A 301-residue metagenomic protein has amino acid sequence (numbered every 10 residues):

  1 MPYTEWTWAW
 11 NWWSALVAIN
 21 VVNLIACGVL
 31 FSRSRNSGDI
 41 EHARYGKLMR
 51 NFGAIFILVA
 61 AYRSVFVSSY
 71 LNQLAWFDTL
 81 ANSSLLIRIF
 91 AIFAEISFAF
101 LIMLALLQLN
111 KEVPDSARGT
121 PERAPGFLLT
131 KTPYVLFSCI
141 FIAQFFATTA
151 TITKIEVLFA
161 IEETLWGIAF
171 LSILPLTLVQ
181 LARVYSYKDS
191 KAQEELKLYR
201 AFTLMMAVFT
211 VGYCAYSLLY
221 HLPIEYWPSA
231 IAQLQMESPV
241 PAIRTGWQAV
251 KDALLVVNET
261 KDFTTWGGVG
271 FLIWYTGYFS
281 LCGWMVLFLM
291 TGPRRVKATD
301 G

Functional and structural regions predicted by a protein language model:
M1-I57, L74-S84: Membrane-proximal first intracellular loop
M1-W8, T151-I161: Short secondary-structure boundary segments
W6-W8, L80-F93, K261-G270: Short aromatic-rich membrane-water interface segments that cap or initiate transmembrane helices in multi-pass membrane
A18-L30, L174-G301: C-terminal transmembrane-bundle signature of multipass membrane proteins, characterized by strong activation on
I25-R35, Y62-L71, I89-K131, I142-A150 (+1 more regions): Internal transmembrane alpha-helix with an interfacial aromatic "cap," most often the third helix
F52-Y62, F90-M103, T130-T149, L165-V179 (+2 more regions): Alpha-helical transmembrane segments of multi-pass integral membrane proteins
I57-Q73, I140-F159, V211-W227, T245-E259: C-terminal ends of transmembrane alpha-helices and the immediately adjacent extracellular/lumenal or cytosolic loop
L74-I89, E156-W166: Non-cytosolic membrane-interface motifs at loop->transmembrane helix junctions
